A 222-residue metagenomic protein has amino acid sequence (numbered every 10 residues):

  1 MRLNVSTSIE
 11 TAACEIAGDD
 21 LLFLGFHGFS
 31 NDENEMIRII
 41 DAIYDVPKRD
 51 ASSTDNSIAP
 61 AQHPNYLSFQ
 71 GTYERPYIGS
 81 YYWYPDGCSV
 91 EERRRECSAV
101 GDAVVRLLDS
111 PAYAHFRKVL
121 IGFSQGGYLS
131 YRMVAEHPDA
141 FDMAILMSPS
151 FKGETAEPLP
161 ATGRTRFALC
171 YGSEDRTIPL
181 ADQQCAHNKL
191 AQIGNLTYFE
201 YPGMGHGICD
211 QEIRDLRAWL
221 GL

Functional and structural regions predicted by a protein language model:
M1-A114: Serine-hydrolase catalytic machinery in alpha/beta-hydrolase-like enzymes
H27-F29, I121-F123, G172: Conserved alpha/beta-hydrolase "nucleophile elbow" surrounding the catalytic nucleophile
Y113-F123: Alpha/beta-hydrolase fold nucleophile elbow
G122-G126, S130: Gly/Ala-rich beta-loop-alpha elbow adjacent to hydrolase catalytic centers
L129-M133, T155: Hydrolases whose catalytic domains are alpha/beta-hydrolase-1, hotdog thioesterase, or metallo-beta-lactamase-like
D139-K152: A conserved short beta-strand
L169-Y171, D175: Short beta-strand/loop motif that positions the catalytic acidic residue of the alpha/beta-hydrolase fold
L180-L222: C-terminal catalytic histidine-bearing segment of alpha/beta-hydrolase fold enzymes
